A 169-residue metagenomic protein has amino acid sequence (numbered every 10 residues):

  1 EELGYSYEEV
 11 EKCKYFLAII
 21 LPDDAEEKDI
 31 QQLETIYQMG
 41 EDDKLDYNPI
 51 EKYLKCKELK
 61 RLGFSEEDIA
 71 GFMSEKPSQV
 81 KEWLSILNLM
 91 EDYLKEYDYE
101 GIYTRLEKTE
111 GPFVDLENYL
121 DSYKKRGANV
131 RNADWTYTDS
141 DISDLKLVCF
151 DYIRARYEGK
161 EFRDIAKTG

Functional and structural regions predicted by a protein language model:
E2-Y7, K14, T138, L147-E158 (+1 more regions): Short active-site loop/helix that positions an aromatic residue
L3-L89, L94: Amphipathic, charge-rich alpha-helical segments that serve as recognition/docking helices
G4, G63, Y97-D98, T109-E110 (+1 more regions): Short, flexible coil/linker elements and helix-boundary hinge sites characteristic of intrinsically disordered
G63-E66, Y123, G127-V130, R156 (+1 more regions): Short secondary-structure junctions and interdomain/linker hinges
K76-S140, D144, V148-D151: Amphipathic alpha-helical "recognition" segments
